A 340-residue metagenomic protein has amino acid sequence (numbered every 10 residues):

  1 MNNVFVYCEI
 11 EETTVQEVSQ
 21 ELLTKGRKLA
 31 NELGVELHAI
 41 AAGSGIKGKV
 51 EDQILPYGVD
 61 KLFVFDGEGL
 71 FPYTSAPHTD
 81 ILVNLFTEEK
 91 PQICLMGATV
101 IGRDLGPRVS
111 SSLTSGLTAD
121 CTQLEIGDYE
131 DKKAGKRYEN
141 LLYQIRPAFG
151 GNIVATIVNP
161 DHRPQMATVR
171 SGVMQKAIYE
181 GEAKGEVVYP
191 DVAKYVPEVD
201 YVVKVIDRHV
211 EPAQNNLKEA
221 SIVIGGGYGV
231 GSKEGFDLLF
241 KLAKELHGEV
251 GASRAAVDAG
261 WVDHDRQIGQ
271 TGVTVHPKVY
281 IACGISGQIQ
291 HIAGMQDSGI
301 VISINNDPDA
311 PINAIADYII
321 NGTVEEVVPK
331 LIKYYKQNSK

Functional and structural regions predicted by a protein language model:
M1-K340: N-terminal glycine-rich FAD/FM-binding segment characteristic of electron-transfer flavoproteins
